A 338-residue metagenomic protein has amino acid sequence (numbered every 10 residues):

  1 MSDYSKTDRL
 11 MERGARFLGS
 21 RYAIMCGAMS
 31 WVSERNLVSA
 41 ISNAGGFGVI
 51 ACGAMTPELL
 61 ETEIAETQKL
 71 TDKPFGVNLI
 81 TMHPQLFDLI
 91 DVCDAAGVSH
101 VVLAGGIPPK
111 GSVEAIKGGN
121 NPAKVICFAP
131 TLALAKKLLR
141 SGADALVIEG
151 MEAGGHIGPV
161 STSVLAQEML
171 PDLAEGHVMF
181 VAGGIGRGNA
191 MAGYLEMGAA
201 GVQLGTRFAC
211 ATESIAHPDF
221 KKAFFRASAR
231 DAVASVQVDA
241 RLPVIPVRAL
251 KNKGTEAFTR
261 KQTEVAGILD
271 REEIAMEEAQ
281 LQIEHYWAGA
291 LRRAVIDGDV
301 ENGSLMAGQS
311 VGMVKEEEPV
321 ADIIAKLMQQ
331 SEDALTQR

Functional and structural regions predicted by a protein language model:
M1-V178: Active-site entrance/lid segments in N-terminal catalytic domains of soluble metabolic enzymes
V32, I185-G186: Residue-level detector of alpha-helix initiation sites
M151-E152, G183-I185: Acidic, glycine-rich active-site loops and adjacent beta-strand->loop/helix elements that engage anionic groups
P159-V178, G186-R338: Conserved active-site-proximal phosphate/metal-binding subdomains
